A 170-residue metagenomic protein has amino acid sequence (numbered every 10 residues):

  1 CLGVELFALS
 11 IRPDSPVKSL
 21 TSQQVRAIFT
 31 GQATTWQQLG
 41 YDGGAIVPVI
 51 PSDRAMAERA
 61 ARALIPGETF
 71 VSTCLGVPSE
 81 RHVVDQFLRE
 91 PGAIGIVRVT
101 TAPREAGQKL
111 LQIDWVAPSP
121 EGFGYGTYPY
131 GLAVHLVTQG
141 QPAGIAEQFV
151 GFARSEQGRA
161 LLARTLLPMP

Functional and structural regions predicted by a protein language model:
C1-P170: Exported/periplasmic ABC-transporter solute-binding proteins
